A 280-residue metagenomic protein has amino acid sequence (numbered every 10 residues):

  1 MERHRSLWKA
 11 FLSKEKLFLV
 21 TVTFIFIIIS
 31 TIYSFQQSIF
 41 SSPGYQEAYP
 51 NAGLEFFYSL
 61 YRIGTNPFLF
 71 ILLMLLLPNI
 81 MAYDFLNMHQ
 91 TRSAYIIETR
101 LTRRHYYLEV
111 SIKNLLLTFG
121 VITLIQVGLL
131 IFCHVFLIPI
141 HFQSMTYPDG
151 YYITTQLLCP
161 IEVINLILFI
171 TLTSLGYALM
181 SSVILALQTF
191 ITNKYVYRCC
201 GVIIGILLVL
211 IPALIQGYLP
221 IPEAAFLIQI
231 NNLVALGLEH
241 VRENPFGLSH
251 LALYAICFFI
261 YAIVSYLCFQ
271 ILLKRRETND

Functional and structural regions predicted by a protein language model:
M1-F24: Aromatic- and glycine-rich beta-strand/loop motifs that create alpha-glucan
L12, A186-V196, K274-R276: Membrane-interface helix-boundary motifs at transmembrane edges
V22-F26, Y195-V209: Central hydrophobic cores of alpha-helical transmembrane segments in multi-pass integral membrane proteins
S30-D84, I112-F190, Q229-F258: Secretory targeting signals
Y83-G120: Helix-loop-helix units of permease transmembrane domains in multi-pass membrane transporters, especially ABC
M88-H89, T118-I122, I191-K194, L210-L214: Transmembrane alpha-helices and adjacent helix-loop boundaries
T102-R104, N193-R198: Membrane-helix interface segments
F190, C257-D280: Junction motif at the cytosolic side of a transmembrane helix
